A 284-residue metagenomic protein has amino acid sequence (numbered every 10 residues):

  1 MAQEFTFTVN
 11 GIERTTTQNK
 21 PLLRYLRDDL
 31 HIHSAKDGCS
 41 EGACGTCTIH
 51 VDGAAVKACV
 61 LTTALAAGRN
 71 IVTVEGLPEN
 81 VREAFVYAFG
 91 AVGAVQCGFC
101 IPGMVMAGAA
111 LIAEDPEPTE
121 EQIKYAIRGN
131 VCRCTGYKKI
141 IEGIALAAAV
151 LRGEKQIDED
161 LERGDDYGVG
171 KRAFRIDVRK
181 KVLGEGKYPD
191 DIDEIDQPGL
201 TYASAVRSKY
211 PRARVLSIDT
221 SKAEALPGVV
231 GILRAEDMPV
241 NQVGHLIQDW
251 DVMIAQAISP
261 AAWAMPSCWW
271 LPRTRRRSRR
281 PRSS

Functional and structural regions predicted by a protein language model:
M1-E162, G168, K180-L183: Signature of N-terminal electron-transfer/Fe-S-associated modules in redox systems
A149-S284: Flexible, low-hydrophobicity surface segments
